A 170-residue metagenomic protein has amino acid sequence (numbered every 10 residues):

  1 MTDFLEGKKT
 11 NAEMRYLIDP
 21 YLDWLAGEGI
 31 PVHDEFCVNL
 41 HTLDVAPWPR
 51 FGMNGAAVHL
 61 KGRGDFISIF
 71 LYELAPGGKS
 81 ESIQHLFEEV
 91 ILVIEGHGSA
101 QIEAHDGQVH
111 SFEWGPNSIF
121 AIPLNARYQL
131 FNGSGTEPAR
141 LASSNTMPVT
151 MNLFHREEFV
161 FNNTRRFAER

Functional and structural regions predicted by a protein language model:
M1-D65, R156-R170: A short, N-terminal "cap"/entry segment at the start of jelly-roll beta-barrel domains of the cupin/DSBH fold
M53-G55, S68-L86: Conserved short histidine dyad/triad with adjacent acidic residue
R63, A104-N125: Short acidic-glycine-tyrosine-enriched beta hairpin
S68-F70, L74, V90-I94, W114-P116 (+2 more regions): Short, structured motif recognition centered on aromatic/hydrophobic residues
A75-P76, H85-H105: Glycine- and acidic-residue-biased ligand/ion/polar-headgroup-sensing regions
G78-E81, S99-A100, S118-F120, L124-L130: Histidine-centered metal-chelating micro-motifs
G115-P116, L124-N152: Ligand-binding loop in jelly-roll beta-barrel domains
P116-I119, V149, V160-F167: Short amphipathic alpha-helical linker/capping segments at the junctions of internal repeats and modular domains
